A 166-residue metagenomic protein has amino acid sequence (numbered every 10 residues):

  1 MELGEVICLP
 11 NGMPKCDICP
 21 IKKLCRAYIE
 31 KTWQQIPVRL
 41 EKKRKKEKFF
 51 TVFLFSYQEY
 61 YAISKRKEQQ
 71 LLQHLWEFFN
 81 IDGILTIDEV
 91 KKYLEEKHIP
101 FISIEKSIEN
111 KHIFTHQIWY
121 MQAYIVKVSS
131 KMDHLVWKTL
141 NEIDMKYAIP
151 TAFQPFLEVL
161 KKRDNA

Functional and structural regions predicted by a protein language model:
E5-A166: Intrinsically disordered, low-complexity, charged terminal extensions of DNA damage-control enzymes
